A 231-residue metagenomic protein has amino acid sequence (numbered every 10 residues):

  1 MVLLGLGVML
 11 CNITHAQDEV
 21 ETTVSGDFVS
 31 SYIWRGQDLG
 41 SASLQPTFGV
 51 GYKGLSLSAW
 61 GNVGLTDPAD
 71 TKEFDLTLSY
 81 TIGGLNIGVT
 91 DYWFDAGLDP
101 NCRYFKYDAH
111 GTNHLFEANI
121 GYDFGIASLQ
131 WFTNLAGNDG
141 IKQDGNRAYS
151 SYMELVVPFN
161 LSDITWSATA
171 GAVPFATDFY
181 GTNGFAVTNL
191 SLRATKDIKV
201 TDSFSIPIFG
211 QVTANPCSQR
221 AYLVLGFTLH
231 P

Functional and structural regions predicted by a protein language model:
M1-E21: Cleavable N-terminal export/targeting peptides
A16-E21, G54, G88, V157-A168 (+1 more regions): Short loop/turn motifs that connect adjacent beta-strands in outer-membrane beta-barrel proteins
Q17-G49: Outer-membrane beta-barrel initiation region
V20-T22, G40-L44, D70-F74, T81 (+5 more regions): Residues that define the transmembrane beta-barrel architecture of outer-membrane proteins
V24-Y32, L55-L65, I87-D95, Y104 (+3 more regions): Transmembrane beta-strand segments that form the barrel wall of outer-membrane beta-barrel proteins
K106-T177: Detector for outer-membrane/organellar transmembrane beta-barrel domains, recognizing the amphipathic beta-strand
V157, L192-A194, I198, Q219-P231: Outer-membrane beta-barrel "beta-signal"
T165-V200, F209: Outer membrane beta-barrel transmembrane domains
